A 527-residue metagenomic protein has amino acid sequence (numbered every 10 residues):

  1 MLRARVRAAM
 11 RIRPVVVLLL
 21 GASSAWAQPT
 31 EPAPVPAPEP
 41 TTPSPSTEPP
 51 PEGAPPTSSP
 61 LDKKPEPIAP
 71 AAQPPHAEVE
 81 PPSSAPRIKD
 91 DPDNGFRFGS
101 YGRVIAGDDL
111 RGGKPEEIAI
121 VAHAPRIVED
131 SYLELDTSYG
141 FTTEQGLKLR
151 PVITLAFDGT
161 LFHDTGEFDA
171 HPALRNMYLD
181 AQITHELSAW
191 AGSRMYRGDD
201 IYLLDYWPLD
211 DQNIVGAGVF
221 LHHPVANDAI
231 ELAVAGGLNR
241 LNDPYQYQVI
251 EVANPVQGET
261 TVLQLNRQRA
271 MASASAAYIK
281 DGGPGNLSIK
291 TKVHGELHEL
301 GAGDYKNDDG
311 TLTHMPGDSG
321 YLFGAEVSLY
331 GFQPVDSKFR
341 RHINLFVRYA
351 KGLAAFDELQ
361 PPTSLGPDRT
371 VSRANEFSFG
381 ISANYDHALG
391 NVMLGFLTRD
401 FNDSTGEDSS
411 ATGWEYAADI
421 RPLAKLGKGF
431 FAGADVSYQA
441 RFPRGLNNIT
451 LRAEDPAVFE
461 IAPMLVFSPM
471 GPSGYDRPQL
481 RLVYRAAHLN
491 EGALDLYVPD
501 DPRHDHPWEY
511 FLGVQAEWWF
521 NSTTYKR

Functional and structural regions predicted by a protein language model:
L2-P29: Sec-dependent N-terminal signal peptides
S24-A124, D136-S138: N-terminal periplasmic/intermembrane-space "pro-region" immediately following the signal or transit peptide
S83-F98, S138-P151, H185-W190, H223-L232 (+8 more regions): Short loop/turn motifs that connect adjacent beta-strands in outer-membrane beta-barrel proteins
D93-F98, I105, R126-P244, Q248 (+3 more regions): Outer membrane beta-barrel
S100-D108, P151-F157, A189-M195, L232-L238 (+6 more regions): Transmembrane beta-barrel strands of outer-membrane/channel proteins
A119-A124, F162-T165, I201-W207, P244-Q264 (+5 more regions): Extracellular loop and loop/strand-boundary signature of outer-membrane beta-barrel proteins
R269, A274-L451, D455-P463, F467 (+1 more regions): Detector for outer-membrane/organellar transmembrane beta-barrel domains, recognizing the amphipathic beta-strand
R444-L446, D455-P456, A462-R527: Predominantly the C-terminal beta-signal and adjacent terminal strand-loop region of outer-membrane beta-barrel
